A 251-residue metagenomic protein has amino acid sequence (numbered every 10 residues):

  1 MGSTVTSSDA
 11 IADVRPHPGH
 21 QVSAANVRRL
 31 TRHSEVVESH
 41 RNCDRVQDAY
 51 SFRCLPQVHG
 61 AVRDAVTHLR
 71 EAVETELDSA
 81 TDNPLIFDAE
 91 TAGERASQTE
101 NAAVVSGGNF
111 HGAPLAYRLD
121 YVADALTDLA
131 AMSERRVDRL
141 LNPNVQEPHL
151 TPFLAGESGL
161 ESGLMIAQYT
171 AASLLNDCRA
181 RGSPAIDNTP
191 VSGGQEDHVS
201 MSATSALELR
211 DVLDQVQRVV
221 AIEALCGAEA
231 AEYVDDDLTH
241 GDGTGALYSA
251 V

Functional and structural regions predicted by a protein language model:
G2-A131: Accessory "access/gating" subregions that flank catalytic or transport cores
G2-S7, R41-F52, S97-A103, V145-L154 (+3 more regions): Short acidic (Asp/Glu) and glycine-rich catalytic loops that position anionic groups and cofactors
S8-H20, D44-R45, N83-R95, L140-Q146 (+2 more regions): A glycine-rich phosphate-binding loop feature that marks nucleotide/adenosyl-phosphate handling sites
V27-T31, G243-V251: Acidic, Ser/Thr-rich low-complexity intrinsically disordered segments
H111-L238: C-terminal catalytic subdomain
